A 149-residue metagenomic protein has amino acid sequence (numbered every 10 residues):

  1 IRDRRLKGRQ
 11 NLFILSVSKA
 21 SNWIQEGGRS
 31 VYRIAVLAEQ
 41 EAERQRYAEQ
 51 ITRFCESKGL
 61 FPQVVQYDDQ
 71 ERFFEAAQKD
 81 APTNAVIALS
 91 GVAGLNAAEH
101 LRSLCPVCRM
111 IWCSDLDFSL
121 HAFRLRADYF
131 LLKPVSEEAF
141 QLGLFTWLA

Functional and structural regions predicted by a protein language model:
I1-A35, Q45-A48: Non-catalytic signal-transmission and effector/linker regions of two-component phosphorelay proteins
A38: Conserved acidic carboxylate
E41-V65: Two-component/phosphorelay signaling modules centered on CheY-like receiver
Y67-N84: Acidic, metal-coordinating helix/loop segments flanking the phosphotransfer/catalytic sites of two-component signaling
T83-L148: CheY-like receiver
